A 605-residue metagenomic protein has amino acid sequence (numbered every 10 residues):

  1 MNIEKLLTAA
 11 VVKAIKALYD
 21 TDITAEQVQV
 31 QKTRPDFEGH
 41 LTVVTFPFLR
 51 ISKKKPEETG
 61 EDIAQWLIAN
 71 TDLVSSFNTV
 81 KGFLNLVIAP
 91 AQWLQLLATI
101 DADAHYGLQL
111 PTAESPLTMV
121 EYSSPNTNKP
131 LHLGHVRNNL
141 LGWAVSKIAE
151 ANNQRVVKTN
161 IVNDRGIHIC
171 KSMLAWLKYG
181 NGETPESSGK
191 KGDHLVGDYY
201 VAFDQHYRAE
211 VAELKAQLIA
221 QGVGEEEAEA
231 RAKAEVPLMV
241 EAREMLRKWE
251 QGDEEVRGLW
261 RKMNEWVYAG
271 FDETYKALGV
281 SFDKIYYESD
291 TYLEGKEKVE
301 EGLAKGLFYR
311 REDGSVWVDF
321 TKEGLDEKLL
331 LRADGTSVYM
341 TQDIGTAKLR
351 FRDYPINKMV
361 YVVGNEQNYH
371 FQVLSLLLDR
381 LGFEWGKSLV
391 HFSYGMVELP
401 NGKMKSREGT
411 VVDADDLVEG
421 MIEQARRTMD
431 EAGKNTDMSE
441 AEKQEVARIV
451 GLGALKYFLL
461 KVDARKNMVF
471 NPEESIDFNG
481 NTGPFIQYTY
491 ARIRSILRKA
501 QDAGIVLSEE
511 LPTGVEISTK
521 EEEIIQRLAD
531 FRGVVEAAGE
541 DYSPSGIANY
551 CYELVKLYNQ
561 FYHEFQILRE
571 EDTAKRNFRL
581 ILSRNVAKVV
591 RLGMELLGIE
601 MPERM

Functional and structural regions predicted by a protein language model:
M1-L94, Y106, P111-M605: Non-catalytic interaction-recognition regions
Q95-I100: Short, charged, solvent-exposed linker or helix-capping segments at domain edges/interfaces that act as flexible hinges
